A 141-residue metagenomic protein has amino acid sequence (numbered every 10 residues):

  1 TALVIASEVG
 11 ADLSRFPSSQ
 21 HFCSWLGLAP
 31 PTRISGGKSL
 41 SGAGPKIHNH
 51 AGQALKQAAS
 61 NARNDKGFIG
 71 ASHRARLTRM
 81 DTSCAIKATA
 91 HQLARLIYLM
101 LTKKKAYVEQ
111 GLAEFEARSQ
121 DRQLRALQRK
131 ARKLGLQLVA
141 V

Functional and structural regions predicted by a protein language model:
L3-A85, E109: Phosphate-backbone recognition surface of nucleic-acid-processing proteins
G36-S41, H73-V141: Low-complexity, acidic/Ser/Thr- and charged residue-rich accessory regions of DNA metabolism proteins
